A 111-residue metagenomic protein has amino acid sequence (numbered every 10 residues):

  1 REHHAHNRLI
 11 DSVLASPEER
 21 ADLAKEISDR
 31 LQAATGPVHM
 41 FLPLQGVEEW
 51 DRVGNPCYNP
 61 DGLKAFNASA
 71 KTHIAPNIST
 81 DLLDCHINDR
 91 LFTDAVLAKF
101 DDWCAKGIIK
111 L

Functional and structural regions predicted by a protein language model:
E2-L111: Metallocofactor- and cofactor-centric catalytic cores in central/energy metabolism, strongly enriched
